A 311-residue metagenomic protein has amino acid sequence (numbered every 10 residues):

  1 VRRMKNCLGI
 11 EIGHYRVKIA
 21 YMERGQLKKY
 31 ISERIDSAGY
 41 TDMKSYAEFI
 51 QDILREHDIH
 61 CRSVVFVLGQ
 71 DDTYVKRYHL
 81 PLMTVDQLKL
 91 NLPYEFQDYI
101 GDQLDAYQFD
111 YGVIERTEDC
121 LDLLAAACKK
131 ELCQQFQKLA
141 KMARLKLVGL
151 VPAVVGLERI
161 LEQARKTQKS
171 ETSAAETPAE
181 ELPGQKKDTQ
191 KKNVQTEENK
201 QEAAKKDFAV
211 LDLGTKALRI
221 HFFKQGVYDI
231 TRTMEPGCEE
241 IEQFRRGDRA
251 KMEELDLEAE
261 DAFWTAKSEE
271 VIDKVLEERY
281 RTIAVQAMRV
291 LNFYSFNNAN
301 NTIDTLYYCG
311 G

Functional and structural regions predicted by a protein language model:
V1-I31, V65-G69, T167-A174, K200-M234 (+1 more regions): Gly/Thr-rich phosphate-binding beta-strand-loop-beta motif of the actin/hexokinase/Hsp70
G13-Y15, H60, Q70-D72, T117-L121 (+6 more regions): Short flexible coil/turn linkers enriched for glycine and charged/polar residues that connect secondary-structure
H14-K44, H79-M83, G226-D256, A262 (+2 more regions): Short glycine-rich, Thr/Ser-proximal phosphate-binding strand/loop in the N-terminal lobe of ATP-dependent enzymes
V17-K18, L27-L121, I283-Q286, V290-L291: Conserved phosphate-binding loops in N-terminal lobes of ATP-dependent enzymes of the actin/Hsp70/sugar-kinase
A47-R55, A164-Q168, Q201-K206, M288-Y294: Phosphate-interacting basic helix/loop segments used at nucleotide- and nucleic-acid interfaces
G69-E180, G184-K186, K191-N193, E197-N199: Active-site neighborhood for divalent-cation/phosphate handling
L132, I160, E278-T302: Phosphate/ATP-binding catalytic cores across multiple sugar-kinase/actin-like superfamilies, primarily ASKHA
N300-G311: Glycine-rich phosphate-binding loops at beta-strand->alpha-helix junctions
